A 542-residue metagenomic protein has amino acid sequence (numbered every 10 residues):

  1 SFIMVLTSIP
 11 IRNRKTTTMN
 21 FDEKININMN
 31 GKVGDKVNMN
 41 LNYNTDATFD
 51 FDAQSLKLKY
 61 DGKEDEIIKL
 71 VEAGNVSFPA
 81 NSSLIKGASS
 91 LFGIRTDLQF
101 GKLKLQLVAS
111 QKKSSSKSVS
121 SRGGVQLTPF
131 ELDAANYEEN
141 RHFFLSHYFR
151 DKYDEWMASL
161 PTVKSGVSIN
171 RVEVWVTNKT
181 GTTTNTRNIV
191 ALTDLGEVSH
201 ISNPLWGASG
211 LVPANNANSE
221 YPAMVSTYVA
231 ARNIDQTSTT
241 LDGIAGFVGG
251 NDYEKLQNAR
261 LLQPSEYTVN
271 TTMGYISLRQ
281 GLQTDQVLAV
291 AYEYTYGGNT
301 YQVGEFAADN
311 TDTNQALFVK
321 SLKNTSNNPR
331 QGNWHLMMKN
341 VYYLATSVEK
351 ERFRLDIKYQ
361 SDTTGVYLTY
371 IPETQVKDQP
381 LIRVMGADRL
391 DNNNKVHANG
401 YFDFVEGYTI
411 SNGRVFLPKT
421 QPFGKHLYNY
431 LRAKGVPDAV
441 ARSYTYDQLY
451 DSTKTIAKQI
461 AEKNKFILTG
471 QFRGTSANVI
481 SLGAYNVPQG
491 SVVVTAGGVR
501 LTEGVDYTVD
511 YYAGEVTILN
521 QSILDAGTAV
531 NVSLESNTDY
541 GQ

Functional and structural regions predicted by a protein language model:
S1-Q542: Surface-exposed, low-hydrophobicity segments enriched in Gly/Pro/acidic/Ser residues that characterize the mature
